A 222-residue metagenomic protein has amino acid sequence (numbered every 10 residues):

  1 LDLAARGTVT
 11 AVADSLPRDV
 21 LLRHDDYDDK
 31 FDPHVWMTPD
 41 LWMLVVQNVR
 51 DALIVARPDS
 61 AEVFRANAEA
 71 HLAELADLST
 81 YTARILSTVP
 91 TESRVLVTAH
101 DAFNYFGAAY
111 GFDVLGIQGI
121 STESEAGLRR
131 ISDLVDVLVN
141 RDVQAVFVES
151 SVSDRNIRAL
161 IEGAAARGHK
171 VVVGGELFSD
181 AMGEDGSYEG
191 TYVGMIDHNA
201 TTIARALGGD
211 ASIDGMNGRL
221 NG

Functional and structural regions predicted by a protein language model:
L1-G222: Extracytoplasmic metal-acquisition and chelation regions
